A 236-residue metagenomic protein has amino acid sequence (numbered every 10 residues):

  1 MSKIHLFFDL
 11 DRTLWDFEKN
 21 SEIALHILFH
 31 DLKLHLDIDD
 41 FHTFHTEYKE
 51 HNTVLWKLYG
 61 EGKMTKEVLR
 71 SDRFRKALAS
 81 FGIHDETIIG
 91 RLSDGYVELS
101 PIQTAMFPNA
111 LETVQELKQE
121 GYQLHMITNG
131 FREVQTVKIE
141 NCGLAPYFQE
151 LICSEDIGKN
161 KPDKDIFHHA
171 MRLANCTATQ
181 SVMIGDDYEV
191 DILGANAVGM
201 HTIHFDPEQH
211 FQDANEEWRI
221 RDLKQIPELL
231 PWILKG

Functional and structural regions predicted by a protein language model:
M1-L6, K19, Q115-K118, I127 (+1 more regions): Asp-based, Mg2+/Mn2+-dependent phosphohydrolase catalytic module
S2-P108: N-terminal helical cap/lid subdomain that shapes the substrate entry/recognition surface in HAD-like hydrolases
L58-G60, V97-S100, E120-G121, L151-C153 (+1 more regions): A short, structure-level motif marking secondary-structure boundaries and short turns
P108-N109, D165: Short, conserved clusters of charged catalytic residues that mark active-site and nucleotide-handling motifs
N109-G121: Catalytic-core regions built around general acid/base machinery
